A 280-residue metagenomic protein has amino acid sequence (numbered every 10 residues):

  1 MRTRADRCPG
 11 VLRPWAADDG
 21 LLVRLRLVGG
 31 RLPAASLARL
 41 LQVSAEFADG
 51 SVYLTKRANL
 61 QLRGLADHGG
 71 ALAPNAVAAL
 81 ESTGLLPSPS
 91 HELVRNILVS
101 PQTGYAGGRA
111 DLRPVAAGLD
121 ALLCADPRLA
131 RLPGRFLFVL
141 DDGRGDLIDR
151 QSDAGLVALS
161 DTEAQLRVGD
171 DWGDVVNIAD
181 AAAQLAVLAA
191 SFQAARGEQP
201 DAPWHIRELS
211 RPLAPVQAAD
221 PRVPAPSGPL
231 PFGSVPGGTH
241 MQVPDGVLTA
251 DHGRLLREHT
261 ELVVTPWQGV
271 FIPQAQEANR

Functional and structural regions predicted by a protein language model:
M1-A16, A130: Intrinsic, low-complexity N-terminal interaction/targeting segments
M1-A5, A35, E81, V216-A218: Short N-terminal helix-initiation segments at or just after the protein's N-terminus
G10-L21, L123, P226-L230: Short low-complexity stretches enriched in small and charged residues
A17-R167, W172-V187, T239-R280: Small-residue-enriched alpha-helical segments and adjacent helix-cap loops that form tight helix-helix packing
S51-L54, L129-P133, Q193-L213, V223-P226 (+2 more regions): Flexible, glycine/charged-enriched surface loops at secondary-structure junctions
D142, D171-A218: Bimodal "functional hotspot" detector
A218-G246: Accessory "access/gating" subregions that flank catalytic or transport cores
